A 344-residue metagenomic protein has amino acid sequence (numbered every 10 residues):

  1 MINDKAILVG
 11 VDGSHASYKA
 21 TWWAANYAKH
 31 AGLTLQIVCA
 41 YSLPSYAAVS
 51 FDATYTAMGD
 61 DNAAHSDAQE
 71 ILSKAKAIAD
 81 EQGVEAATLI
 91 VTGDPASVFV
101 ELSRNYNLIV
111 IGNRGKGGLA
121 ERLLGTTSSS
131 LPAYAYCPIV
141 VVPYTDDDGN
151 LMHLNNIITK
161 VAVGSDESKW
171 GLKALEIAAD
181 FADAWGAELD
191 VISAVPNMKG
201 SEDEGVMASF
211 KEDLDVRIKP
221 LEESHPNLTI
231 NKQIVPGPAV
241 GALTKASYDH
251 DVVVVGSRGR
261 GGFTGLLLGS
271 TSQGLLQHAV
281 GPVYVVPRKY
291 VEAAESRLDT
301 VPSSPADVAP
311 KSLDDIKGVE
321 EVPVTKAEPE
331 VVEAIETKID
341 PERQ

Functional and structural regions predicted by a protein language model:
I2-Y55, I157-E204, E222-S224, T229 (+2 more regions): Small/aliphatic-rich secondary-structure junction motif
T56-E70, D203-S209: A short acidic, glycine-rich active-site loop that binds or catalyzes chemistry on phosphate/adenosine moieties
I90-S97, V235-V240: Charged docking surfaces used in two-component/phosphorelay signaling
Y106, H250, A279: An anion/phosphate-binding loop that grips the pyrophosphate of nucleotide cofactors and donors
I111-S130, Y134, V252-H278: Glycine-rich, Arg-bearing micro-motifs that act as flexible, cationic patches
G112-N113, I139-T145, V283-P287: Short beta-strand elements of ligand-binding domains
S128-G149: Short, structured interface segments
